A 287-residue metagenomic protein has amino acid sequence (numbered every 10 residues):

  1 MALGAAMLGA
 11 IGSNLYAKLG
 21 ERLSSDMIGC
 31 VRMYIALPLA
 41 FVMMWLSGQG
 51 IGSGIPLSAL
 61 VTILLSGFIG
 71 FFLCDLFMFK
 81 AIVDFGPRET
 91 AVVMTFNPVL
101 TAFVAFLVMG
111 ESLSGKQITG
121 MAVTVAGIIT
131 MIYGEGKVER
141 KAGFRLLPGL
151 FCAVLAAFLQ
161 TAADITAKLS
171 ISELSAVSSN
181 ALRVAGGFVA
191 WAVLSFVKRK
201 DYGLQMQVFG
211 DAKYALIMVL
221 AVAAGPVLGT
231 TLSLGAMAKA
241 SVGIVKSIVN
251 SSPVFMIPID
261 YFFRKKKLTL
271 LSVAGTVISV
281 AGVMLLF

Functional and structural regions predicted by a protein language model:
M1-G9, G54-G70, L113-A126, S175-V189 (+1 more regions): Structural signature of hydrophobic alpha-helical transmembrane segments
M1-L3, V99-F158, K267-F287: Juxtamembrane helix-loop boundary signature in multi-pass membrane transporters
M1-M27, V31-L65, D75-F85, Y133-C152 (+3 more regions): Membrane-interface interhelical linkers
A10, F41, F68-F72, P98-F103 (+7 more regions): Hydrophobic/small/kink-forming positions within alpha-helical transmembrane segments of polytopic membrane proteins
G12-A17, M78-F79, T90, P98-T101 (+4 more regions): Interfacial helix-capping/hinge residues at the ends of transmembrane alpha-helices
I28-G29, T90, S179: Juxtamembrane helix-start motifs in multi-pass secondary transporters
Y34-A40, V93-L107, A122, A185-A190 (+3 more regions): Alpha-helical transmembrane segments of compact multi-pass small-molecule transporters, enriched in specific families
L146-E173, V177, L220: Selected transmembrane alpha-helices and immediately adjacent juxtamembrane segments of polytopic inner-membrane
